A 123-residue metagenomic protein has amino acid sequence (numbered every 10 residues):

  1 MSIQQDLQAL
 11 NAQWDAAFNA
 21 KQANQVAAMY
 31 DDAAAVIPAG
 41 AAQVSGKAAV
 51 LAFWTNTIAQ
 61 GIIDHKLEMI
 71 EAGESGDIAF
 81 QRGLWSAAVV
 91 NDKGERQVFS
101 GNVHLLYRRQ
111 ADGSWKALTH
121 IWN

Functional and structural regions predicted by a protein language model:
M1-A28, A35-N123: A beta-strand edge to alpha-helix "cap/lid" segment located at domain peripheries
